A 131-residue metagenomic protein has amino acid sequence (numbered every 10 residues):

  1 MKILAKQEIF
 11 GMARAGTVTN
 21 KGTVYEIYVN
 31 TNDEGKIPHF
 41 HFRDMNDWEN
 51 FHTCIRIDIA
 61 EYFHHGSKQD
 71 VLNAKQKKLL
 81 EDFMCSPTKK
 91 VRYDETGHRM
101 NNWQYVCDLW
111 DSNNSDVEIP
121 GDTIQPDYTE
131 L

Functional and structural regions predicted by a protein language model:
M1-L131: Metal-centered catalytic cores of metalloenzymes
